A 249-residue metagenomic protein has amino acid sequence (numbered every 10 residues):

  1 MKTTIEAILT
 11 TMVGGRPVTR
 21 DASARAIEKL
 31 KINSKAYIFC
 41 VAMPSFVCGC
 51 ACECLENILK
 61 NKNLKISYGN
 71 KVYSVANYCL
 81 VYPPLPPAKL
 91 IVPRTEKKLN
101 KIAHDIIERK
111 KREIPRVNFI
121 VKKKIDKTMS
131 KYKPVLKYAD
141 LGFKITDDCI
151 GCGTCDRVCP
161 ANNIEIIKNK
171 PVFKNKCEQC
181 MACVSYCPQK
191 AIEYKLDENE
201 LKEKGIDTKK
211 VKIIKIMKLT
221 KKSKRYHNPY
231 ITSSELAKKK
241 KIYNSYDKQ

Functional and structural regions predicted by a protein language model:
M1-Y132, K202, T208-K210, I214-Q249: FMN-binding flavodoxin-like domain, especially the glycine-rich phosphate-binding loop
T10, N33, N70-K71, G142-K144 (+4 more regions): Functionally constrained cores in energy, signaling, and assembly domains
F39-V41, D140-L141, K168: A short, structure-level motif marking secondary-structure boundaries and short turns
V47-C48, D148, K176: Charged, low-complexity surface patches
K123-P160: A mid-sequence, solvent-exposed acidic-amphipathic segment
K144-I145, T154-V172, E178, A182-E200 (+2 more regions): Iron-sulfur cluster-binding cysteine motifs and their immediate structural context in ferredoxin-like electron-transfer
